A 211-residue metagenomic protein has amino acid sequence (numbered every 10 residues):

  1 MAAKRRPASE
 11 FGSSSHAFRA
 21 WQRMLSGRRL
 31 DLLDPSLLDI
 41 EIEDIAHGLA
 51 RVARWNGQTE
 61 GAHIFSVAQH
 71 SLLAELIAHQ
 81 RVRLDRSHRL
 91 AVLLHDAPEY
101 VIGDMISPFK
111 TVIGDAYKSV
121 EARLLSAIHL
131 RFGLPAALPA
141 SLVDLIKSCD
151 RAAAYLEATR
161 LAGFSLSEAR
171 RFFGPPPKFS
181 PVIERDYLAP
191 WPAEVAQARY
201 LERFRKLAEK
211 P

Functional and structural regions predicted by a protein language model:
M1-P211: Metal-dependent phosphohydrolase cores
